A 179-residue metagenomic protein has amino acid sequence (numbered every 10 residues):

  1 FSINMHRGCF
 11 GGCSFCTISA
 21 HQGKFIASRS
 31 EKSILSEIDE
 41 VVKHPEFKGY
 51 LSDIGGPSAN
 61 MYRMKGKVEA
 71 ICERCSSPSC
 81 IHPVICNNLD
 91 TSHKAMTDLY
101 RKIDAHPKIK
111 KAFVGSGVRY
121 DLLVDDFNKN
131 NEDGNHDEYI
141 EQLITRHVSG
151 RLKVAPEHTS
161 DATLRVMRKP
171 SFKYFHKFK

Functional and structural regions predicted by a protein language model:
F1-T17, L35, V42, F47-Y50: N-terminal pre-triad scaffold of radical SAM enzymes
S2-M5, G23-A27, R168-S171: Alpha-helix N-cap/helix-initiation motif
M5, S30, V148-G150: Generic detector of short, well-ordered, non-transmembrane alpha-helical segments enriched in hydrophobic residues
C16-S33: Iron-sulfur (Fe-S) cluster-binding segments and ferredoxin-like electron-carrier domains, especially [2Fe-2S]
S33-S36, K177: A non-catalytic, amphipathic alpha-helix used as a structural packing/dimerization or gating element in enzyme scaffolds
E40-K179: Conserved SAM/AdoMet-binding glycine-rich loop
